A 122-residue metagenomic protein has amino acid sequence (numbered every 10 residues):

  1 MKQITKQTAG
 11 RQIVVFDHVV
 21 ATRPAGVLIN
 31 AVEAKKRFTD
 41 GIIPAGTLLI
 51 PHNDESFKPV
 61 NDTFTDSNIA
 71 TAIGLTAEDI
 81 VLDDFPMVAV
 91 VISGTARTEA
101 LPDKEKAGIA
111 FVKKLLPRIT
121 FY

Functional and structural regions predicted by a protein language model:
M1-Y122: Surface-exposed, low-hydrophobicity beta-strand/loop segments enriched in small/polar/acidic residues
